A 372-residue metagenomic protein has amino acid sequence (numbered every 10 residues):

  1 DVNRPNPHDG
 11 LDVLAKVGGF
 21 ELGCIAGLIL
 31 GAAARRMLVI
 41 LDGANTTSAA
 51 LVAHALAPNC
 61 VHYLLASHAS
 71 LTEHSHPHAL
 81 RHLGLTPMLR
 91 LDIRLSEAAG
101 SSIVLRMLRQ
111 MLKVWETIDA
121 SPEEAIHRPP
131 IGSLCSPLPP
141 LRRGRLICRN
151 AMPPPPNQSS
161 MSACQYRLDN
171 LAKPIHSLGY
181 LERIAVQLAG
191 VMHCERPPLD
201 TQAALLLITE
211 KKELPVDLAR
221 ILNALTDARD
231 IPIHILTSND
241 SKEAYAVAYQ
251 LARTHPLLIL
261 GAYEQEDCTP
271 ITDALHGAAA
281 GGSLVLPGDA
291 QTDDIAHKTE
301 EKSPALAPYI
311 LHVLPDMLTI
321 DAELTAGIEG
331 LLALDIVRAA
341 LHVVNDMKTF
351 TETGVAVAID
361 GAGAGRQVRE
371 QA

Functional and structural regions predicted by a protein language model:
D1-A372: N-terminal loops that bind phosphate or other acidic moieties and the adjacent beta-alpha structural core
